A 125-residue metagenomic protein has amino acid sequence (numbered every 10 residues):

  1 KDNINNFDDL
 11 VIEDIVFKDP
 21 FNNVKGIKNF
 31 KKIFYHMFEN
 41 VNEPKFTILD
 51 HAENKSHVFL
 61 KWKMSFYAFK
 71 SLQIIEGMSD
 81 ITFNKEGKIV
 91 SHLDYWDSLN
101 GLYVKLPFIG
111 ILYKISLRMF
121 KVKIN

Functional and structural regions predicted by a protein language model:
K1-N125: C-terminal and inter-domain tail/linker signature
